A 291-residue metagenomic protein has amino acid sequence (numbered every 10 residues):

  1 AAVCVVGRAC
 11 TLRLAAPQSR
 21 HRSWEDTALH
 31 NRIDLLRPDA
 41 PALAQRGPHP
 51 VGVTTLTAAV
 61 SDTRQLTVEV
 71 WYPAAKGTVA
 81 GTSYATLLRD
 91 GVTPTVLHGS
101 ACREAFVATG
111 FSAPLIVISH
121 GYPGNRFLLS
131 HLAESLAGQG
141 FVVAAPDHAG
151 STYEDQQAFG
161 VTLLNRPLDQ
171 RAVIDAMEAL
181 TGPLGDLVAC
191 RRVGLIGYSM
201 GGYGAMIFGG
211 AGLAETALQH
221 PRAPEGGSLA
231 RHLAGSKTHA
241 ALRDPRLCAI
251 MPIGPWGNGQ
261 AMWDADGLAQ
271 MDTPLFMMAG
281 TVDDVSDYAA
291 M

Functional and structural regions predicted by a protein language model:
L14, S19-I116, A289: Domain-level recognition of soluble alpha/beta enzyme cores, biased toward histidine phosphatases/phosphomutases
H98, R103-A113, I118-D155, Q260 (+1 more regions): Short substrate-entry loop that stabilizes the transition state in hydrolases
H120, G197-S199: Conserved alpha/beta-hydrolase "nucleophile elbow" surrounding the catalytic nucleophile
L128, A158-R191, Y203-G209, A217-S236: Alpha/beta-hydrolase active-site loop
R192-G194, M251: Residue in the alpha/beta-hydrolase core beta-strand immediately N-terminal to the catalytic nucleophile
M200, W256-G257, T281-D284: Acidic beta-to-alpha connecting loop that harbors the catalytic carboxylate
D264-A265, T273, S286-M291: Short alpha-helix in the alpha/beta-hydrolase fold that links the catalytic acid
M271, M277-A279: Short beta-strand/loop motif that positions the catalytic acidic residue of the alpha/beta-hydrolase fold
